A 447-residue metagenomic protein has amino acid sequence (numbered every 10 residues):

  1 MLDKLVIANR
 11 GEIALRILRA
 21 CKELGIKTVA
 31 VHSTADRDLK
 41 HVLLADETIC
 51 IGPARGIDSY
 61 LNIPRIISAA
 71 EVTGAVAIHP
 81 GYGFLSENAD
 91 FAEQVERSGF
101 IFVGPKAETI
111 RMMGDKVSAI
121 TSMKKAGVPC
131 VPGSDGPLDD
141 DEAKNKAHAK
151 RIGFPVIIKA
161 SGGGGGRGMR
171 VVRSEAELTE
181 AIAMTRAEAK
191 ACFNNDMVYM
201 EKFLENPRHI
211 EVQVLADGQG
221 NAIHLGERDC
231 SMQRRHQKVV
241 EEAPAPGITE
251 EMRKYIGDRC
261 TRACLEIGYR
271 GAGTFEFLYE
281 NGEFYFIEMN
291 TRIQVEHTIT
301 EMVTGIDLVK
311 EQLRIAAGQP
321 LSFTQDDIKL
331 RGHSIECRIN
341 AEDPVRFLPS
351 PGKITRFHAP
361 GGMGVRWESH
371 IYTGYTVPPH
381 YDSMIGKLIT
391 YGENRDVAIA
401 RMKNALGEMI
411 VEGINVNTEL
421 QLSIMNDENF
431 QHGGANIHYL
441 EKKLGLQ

Functional and structural regions predicted by a protein language model:
M1-A126, L138-A147, V397: ATP-binding N-terminal substructure of ATP-dependent carboxylate-amine bond-forming enzymes
I7-R16, A20-L24, T48, E71-T73 (+5 more regions): ATP-dependent carboxylate activation and anion-phosphoryl transfer catalytic cores that bind Mg-ATP to form
R55, T109, G162-G165, R292-E296: A short, flexible beta-alpha/helix-coil linker loop
V117, G163-R167, L330-G332: Conserved A3 ("GATE") glycine/threonine-rich loop of ANL adenylate-forming enzymes
G133-S134: Conserved beta3 strand of the protein kinase N-lobe
F154-S161: Conserved anion/nucleotide-ligand pocket segment
